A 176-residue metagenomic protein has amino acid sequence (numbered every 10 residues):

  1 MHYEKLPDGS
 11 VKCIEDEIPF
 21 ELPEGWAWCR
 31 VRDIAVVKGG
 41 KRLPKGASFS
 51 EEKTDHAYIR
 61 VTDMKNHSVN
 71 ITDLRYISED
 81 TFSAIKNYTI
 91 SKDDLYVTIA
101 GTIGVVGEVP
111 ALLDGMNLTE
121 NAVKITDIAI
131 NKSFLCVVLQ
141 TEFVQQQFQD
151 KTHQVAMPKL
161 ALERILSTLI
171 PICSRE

Functional and structural regions predicted by a protein language model:
Y3-K12, R32-A35, K45-T81, A111 (+1 more regions): DNA target-recognition patches
K12-R42, S167, P171, R175-E176: Non-catalytic DNA-recognition/assembly elements of restriction-modification systems
R30-V36, K65-T72, K86, K92 (+2 more regions): Basic, amphipathic alpha-helical recognition segments used for DNA target recognition
A47-E51, L160, C173: Replace "in large, NTP-powered and nucleic-acid-processing enzymes" with "in large, NTP-powered factors and other
K53-T54, I90-K92: Short, well-ordered loop/turn elements at secondary-structure boundaries
G101-V105: Short, charged beta-turn/beta-strand-edge "cap" motif at the junction between a beta-strand and an adjacent loop
